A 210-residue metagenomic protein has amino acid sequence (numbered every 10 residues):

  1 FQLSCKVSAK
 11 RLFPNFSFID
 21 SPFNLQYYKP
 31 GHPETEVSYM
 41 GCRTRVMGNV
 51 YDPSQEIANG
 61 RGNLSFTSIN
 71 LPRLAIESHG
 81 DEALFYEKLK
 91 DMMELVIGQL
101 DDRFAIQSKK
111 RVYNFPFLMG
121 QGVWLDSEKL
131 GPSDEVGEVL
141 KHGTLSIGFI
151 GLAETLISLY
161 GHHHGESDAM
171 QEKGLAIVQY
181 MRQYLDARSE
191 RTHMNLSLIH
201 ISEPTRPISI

Functional and structural regions predicted by a protein language model:
F1, K88, K173, I177: Short acidic-hydrophobic sequence patches enriched in Asp/Glu that either
F1-Q2, I199: Accessible peptide chain termini
L3-H164: Structured mid-domain segments that build the active-site/substrate or prosthetic-cofactor binding neighborhood
G120-S127, V178-Y184, R206: Eukaryote-specific, cytoplasm-facing alpha-helical/coiled-coil scaffolding segments in long proteins
G165-L185: Short secondary-structure subsegments characteristic of cysteine-rich extracellular domains
D186, E190-R191: Hard-cation-handling environments
M194-L198: Aromatic-lined carbohydrate-recognition surfaces of secreted/lumenal glycan-active proteins
I199-I210: Single conserved hydrophobic/aromatic residue that forms the stacking wall/gate of nucleotide- or nucleobase-binding
